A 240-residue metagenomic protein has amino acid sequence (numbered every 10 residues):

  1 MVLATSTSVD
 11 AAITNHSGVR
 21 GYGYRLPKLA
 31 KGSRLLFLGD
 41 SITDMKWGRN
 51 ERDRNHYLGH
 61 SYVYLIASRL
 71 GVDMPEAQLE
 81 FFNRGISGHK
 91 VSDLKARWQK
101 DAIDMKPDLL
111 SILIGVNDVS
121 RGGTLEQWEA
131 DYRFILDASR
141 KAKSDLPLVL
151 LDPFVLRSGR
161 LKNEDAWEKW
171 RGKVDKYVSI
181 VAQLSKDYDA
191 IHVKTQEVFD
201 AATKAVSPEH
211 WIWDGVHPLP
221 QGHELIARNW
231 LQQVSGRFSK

Functional and structural regions predicted by a protein language model:
M1-D10: N-terminal export signals
A12-R84, R97-K106: Serine-esterase "nucleophile elbow" of acetyl-processing enzymes
L29-K31, L65-E80, H89, D93-K240: Alpha-helical cap/lid subdomain in secreted, periplasmic, or secretory-pathway luminal O-acyl-processing enzymes
